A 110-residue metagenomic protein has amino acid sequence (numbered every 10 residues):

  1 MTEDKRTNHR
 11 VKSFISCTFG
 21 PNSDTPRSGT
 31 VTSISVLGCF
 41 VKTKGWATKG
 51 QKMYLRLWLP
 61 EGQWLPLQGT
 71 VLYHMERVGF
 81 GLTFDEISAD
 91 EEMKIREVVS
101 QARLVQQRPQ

Functional and structural regions predicted by a protein language model:
M1-I34, R96-Q110: N-terminal helix initiation/capping motif
S13-K49, Y54, G79-G81: Short strand-loop-strand
V31, G69-V71: Conserved hydrophobic positions within beta-strands
C39, T70, Q106-P109: Alpha-helical membrane-embedding segments and immediately adjacent membrane-interface amphipathic helices
L55-L57, E92-I95, R108: Short alpha-helical linear motifs
W58-Q63: Short, charged beta-turn/beta-strand-edge "cap" motif at the junction between a beta-strand and an adjacent loop
L65-L67: PAS and PAS-like sensory/regulatory domains
H74-A102: C-terminal structural segments of small proteins and small subunits
